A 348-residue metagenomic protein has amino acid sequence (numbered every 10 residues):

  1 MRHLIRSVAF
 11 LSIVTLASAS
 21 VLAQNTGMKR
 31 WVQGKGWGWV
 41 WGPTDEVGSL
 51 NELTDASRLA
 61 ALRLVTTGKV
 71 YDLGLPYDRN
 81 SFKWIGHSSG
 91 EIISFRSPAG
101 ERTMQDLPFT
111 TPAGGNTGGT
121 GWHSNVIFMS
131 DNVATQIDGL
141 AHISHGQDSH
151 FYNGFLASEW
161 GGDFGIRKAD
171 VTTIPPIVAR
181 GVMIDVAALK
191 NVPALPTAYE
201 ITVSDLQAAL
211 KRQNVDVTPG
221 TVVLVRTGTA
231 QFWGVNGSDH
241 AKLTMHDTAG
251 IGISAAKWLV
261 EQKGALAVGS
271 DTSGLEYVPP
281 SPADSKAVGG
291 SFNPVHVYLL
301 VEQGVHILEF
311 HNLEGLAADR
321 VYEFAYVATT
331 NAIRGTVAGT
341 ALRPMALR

Functional and structural regions predicted by a protein language model:
M1-A9: Bacterial N-terminal signal peptides that target proteins for export
V8-A19: Bacterial N-terminal signal peptides
Q24-R348: Active-/binding-site microenvironments in catalytic and ligand-binding cores
